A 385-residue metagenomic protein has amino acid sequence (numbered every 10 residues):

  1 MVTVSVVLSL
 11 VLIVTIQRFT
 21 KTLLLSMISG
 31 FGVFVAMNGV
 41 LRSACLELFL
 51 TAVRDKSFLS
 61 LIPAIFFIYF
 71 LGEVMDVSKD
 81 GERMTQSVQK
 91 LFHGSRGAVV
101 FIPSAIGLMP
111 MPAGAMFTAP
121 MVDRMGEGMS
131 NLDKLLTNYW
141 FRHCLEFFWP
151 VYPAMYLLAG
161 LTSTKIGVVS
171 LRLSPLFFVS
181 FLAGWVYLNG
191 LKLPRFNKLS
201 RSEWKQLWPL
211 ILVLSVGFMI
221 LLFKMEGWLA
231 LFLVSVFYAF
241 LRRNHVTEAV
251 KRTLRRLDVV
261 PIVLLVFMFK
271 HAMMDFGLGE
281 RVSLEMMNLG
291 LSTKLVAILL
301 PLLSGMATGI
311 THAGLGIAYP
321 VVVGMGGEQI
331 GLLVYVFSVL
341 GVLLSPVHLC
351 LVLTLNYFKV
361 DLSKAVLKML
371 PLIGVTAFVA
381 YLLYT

Functional and structural regions predicted by a protein language model:
M1-E73, R83-S87, L212-G290: Hydrophobic transmembrane alpha-helices of multi-pass solute/ion transporters
M1-V4, K56-L61, S87-V100, M129-K134 (+4 more regions): Membrane-interfacial loop-to-helix junctions in multi-pass transporters
L12, F34, P110, L176-G184 (+3 more regions): Alpha-helical transmembrane segments of multipass membrane proteins
S60, G72-K79, G107-T118, L145-Y152 (+3 more regions): Short helix-coil transition sites and intra-membrane helix breaks within transmembrane domains of multi-pass
F66-I68, Q89-M121, L289-M325, G331-V342: Hydrophobic alpha-helical transmembrane segments of multi-pass integral membrane proteins, predominantly secondary
V77-D80, K90-G94, D123-L136, A159-G167 (+3 more regions): Juxtamembrane helix-boundary/capping and inter-helix hinge elements in multi-pass membrane proteins
L132, W140, W149-A154, V169-L182 (+1 more regions): C-terminal transmembrane helix pair
Y187-L212, N244-L254: Flexible interhelical linker loops that connect adjacent transmembrane helices in multi-pass membrane transporters
